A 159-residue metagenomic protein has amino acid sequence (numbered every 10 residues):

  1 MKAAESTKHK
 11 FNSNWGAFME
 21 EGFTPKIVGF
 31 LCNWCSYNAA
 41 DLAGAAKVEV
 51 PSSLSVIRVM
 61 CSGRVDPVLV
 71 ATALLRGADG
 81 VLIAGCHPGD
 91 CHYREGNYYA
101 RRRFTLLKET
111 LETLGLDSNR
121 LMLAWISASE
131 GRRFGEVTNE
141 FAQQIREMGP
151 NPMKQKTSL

Functional and structural regions predicted by a protein language model:
K2-L159: Iron-sulfur-associated redox domains of electron-transfer enzymes in respiratory and anaerobic energy metabolism
